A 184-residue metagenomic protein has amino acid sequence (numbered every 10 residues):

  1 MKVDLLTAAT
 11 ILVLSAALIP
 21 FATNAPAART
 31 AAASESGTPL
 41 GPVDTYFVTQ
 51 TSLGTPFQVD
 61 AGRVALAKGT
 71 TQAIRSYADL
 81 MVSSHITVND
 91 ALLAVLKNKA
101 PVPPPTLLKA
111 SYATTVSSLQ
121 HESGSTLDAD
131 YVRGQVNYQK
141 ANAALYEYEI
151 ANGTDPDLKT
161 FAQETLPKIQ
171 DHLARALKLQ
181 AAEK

Functional and structural regions predicted by a protein language model:
V3-T7, I19-K184: His/Met- and acidic-residue-enriched segments that coordinate or traffic transition-metal cofactors and support
T10-L14: Hydrophobic helical h-region of N-terminal Sec-dependent signal peptides in bacterial secretory/periplasmic proteins
